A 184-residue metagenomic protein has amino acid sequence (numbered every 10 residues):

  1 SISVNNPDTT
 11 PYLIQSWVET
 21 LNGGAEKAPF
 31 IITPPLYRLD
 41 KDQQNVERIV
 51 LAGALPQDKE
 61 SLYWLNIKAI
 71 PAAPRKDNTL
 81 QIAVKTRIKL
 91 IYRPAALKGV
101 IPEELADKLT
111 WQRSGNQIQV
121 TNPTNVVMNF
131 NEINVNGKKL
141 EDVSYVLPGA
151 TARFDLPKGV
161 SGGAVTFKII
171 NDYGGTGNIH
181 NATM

Functional and structural regions predicted by a protein language model:
S1-V4, I101-Q112: Beta-sheet-dominated interaction scaffolds and their linkers
I2-D8, I118-T124: Asparagine-centered strand-capping/turn motif at beta-strand->loop junctions
S3, L13-Q15, R48, L62-N66 (+1 more regions): Soluble periplasmic/extracytoplasmic beta-strand elements of cell-envelope proteins
T9-I14, E60, N125-F130: Short acidic/proline- and small/hydrophobic-mixed sequence motifs that coincide with surface turns and coil-to-beta
T9-P11, Q44-V46, E60-L62, K85-R87 (+2 more regions): Extracytoplasmic
L13-P35, N129-L140: Short beta-strand and strand-turn-strand segments in soluble, beta-rich domains
K27-L55, G137-G162: Intrinsically disordered, low-complexity Pro/Gly/Ser/Thr-rich segments with frequent PxxP/GP/PP motifs and embedded
G53-L97, E104, G162-M184: Terminal connector regions
